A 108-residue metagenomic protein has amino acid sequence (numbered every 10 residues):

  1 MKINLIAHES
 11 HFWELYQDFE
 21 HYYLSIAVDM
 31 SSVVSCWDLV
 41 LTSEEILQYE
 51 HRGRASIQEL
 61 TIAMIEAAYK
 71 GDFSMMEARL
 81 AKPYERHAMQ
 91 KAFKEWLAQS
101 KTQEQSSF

Functional and structural regions predicted by a protein language model:
M1-F108: Extended, alpha-helix-rich binding/interface surfaces that flank or overlap catalytic cores and mediate recognition
